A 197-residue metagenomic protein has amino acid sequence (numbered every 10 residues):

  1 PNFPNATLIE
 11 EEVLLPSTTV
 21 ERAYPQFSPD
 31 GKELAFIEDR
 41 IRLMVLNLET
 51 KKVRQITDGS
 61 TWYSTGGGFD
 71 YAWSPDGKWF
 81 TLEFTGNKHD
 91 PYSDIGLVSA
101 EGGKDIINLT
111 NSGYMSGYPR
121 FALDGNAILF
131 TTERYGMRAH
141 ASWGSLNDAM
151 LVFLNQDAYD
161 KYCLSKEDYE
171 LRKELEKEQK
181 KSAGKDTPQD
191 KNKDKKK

Functional and structural regions predicted by a protein language model:
P1-P4, P16-R22, K32-L48, D58-G66 (+5 more regions): A flexible loop/linker signature enriched in serine peptidases of the S9 family
L8-E10: Asp-box/WD-like beta-propeller blade repeats and closely related beta-sheet repeat scaffolds
E12, R54, I106-I107: A structural motif specific to WD40 beta-propellers
F69: DHp/HisKA histidine-phosphotransfer helix
